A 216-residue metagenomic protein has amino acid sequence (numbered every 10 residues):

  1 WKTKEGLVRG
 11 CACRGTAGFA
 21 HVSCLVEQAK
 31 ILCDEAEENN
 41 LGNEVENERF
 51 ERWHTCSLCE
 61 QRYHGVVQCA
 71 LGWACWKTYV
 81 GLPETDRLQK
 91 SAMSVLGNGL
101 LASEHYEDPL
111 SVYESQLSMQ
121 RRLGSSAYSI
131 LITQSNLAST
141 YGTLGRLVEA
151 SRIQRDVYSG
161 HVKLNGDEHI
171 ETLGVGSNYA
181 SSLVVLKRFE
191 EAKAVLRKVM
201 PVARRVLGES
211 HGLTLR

Functional and structural regions predicted by a protein language model:
W1-A17: Canonical RING-type zinc finger of E3 ubiquitin-protein ligases
A17, V22-R216: Intrinsic-disorder-linked linear interaction elements in eukaryotic regulatory proteins
